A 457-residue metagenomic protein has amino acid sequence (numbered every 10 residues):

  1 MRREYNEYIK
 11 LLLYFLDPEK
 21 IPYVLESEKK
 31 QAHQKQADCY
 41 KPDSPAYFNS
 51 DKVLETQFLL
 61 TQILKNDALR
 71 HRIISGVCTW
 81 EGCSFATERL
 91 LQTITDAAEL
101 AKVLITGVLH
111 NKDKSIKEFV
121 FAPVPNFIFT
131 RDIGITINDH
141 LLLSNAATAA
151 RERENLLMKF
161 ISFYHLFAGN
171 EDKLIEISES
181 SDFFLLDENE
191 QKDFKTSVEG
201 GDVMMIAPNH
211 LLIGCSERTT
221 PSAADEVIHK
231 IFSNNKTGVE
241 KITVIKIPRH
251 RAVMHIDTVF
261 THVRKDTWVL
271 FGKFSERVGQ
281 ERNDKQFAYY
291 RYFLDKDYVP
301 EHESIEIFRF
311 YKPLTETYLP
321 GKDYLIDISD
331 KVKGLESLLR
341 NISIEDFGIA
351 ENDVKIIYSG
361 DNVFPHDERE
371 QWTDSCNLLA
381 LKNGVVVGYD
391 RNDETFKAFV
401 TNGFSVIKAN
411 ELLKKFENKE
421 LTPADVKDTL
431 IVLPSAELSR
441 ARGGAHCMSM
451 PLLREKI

Functional and structural regions predicted by a protein language model:
M1-I457: The feature marks the mature, well-folded catalytic cores of soluble enzymes
